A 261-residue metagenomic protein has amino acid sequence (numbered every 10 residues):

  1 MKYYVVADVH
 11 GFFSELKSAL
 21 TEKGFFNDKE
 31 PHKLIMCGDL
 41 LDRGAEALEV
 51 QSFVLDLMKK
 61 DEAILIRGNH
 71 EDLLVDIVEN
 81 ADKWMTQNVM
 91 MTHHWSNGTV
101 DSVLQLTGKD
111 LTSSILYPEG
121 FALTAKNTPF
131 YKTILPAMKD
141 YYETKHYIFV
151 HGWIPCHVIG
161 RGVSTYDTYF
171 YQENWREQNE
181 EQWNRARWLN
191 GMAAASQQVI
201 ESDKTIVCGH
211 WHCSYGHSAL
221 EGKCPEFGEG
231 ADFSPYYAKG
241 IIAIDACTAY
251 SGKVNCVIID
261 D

Functional and structural regions predicted by a protein language model:
M1-F53: N-terminal active-site segment of His-dependent metallophosphoesterases
V6-A7, L34-G38, L65-N69, V150 (+2 more regions): Active-site neighborhood of phospho(di)ester-bond hydrolases with catalytic His/Asp-centered motifs
H10-S14, D42-A45, H70-V75, Q197 (+2 more regions): Active-site environment of divalent metal-dependent phosphoester hydrolases
K17-S18, L48-E49, V78-E79, R161-G162 (+2 more regions): Short amphipathic alpha-helical segments
K29-P31, K60-E62, K145, E201-K204: A general structural motif
G44-Q51, D56-D140: Active-site neighborhood of divalent metal-dependent phosphoester bond hydrolases
L104, D110-I242, T248-G252: Acidic, His/Gly-enriched loop-helix segments that form or flank divalent-metal centers in metallo-dependent hydrolases
I258-D261: Short beta-strand-to-coil "C-cap" segments at the C-terminal boundary of structured domains/repeats, marking
